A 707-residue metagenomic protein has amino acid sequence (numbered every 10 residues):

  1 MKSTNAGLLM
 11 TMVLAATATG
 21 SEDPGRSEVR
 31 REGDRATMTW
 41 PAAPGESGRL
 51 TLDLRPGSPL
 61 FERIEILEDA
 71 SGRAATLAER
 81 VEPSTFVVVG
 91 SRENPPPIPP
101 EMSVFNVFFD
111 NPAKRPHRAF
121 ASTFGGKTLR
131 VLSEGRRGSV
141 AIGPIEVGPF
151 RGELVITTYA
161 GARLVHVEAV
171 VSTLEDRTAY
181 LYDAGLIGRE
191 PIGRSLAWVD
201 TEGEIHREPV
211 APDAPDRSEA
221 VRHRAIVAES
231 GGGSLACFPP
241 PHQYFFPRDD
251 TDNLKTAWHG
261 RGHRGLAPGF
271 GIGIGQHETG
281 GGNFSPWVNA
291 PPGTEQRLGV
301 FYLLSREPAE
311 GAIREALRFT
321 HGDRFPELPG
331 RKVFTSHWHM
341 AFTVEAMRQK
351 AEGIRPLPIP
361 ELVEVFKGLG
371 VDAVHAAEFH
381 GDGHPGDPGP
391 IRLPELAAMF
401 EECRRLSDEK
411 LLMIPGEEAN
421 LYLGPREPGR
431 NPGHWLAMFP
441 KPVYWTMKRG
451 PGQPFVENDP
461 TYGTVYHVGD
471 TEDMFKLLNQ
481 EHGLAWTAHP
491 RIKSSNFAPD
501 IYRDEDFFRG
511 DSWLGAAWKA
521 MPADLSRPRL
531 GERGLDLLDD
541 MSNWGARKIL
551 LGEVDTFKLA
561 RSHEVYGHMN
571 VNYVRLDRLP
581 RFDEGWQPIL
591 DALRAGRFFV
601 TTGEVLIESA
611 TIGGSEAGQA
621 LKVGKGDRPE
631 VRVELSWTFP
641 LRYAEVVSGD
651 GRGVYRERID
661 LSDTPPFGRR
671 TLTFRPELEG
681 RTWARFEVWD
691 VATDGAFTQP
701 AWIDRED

Functional and structural regions predicted by a protein language model:
M1-L9: Bacterial N-terminal signal peptides that target proteins for export
M10-G20, A397: Hydrophobic h-region of N-terminal signal peptides that target proteins for export in Gram-negative bacteria
V29-E32, W40-G45, D53-P292: Beta-strand/loop-rich accessory regions of lumenal/periplasmic or secreted enzymes, predominantly carbohydrate-active
L67-S122, L129, G269-E310, G322-F325 (+5 more regions): C-terminal functional module detector
G232-A236, Y244-P356, P360, V365 (+1 more regions): Conserved structural scaffold segments of CAZyme catalytic domains across common CAZy folds
L328-H482, T487-A488, S495-F497, M521 (+3 more regions): A metal-dependent hydrolase metal-coordination microenvironment
I391, Y422-K441, K493-L514, K558-L576: Substrate-binding cleft/loops of secretory-pathway carbohydrate-active enzymes
F455-V565, W637-Y655, F674-T682: Domain-core and long-helix interface of multi-subunit machines
